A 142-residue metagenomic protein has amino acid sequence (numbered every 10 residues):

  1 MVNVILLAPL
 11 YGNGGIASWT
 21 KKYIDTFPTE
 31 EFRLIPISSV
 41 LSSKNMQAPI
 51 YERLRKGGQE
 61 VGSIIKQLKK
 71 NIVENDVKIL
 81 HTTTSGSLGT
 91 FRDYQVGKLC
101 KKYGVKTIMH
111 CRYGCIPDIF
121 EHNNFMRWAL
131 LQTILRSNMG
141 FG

Functional and structural regions predicted by a protein language model:
M1-S42, N75, V105: N-terminal subdomain of nucleotide-sugar transferases
P28, K101, L135: Anion (oxyanion) recognition and catalysis
Y51-R55, K98-L99, N124-W128: Short, hinge-like loop/turn segments at secondary-structure boundaries
R53-N71: Glycine-rich, highly charged phosphate/nucleotide-binding loops
K78-I79, M139: Short, Asp-centered acidic motifs that coordinate Mg2+ and/or phosphate in catalytic or ligand-binding sites
I79-Y103: An aromatic- and histidine-rich active-site surface loop
T84-G89, V105-F125, M139: A short, histidine- and acid-enriched strand-loop-helix "catalytic/donor-clamping" loop that lines the nucleotide-sugar
I134-G142: A short beta-strand/loop micro-motif in the catalytic core of glycosyltransferases that engages the nucleotide-sugar
